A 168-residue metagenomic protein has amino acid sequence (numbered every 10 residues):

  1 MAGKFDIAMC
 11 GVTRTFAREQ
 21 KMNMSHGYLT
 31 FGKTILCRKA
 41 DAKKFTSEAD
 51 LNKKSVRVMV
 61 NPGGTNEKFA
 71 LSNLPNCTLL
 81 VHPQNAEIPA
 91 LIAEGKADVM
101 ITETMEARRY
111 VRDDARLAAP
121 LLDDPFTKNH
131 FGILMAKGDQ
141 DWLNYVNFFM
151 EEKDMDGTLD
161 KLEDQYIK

Functional and structural regions predicted by a protein language model:
M1-A2, L51, L91-A93, I133 (+1 more regions): Hydrophobic residues within well-ordered alpha-helices
M1-D50, A118-F126: Acidic, polar ligand-binding/catalytic clefts
G11-K21, F69-L71, A93-E94, D98-T127: A ligand-binding cleft/hinge motif common to bilobed small-molecule-binding domains
L29-C37, T104, R108-E151, K168: Periplasmic-binding protein-like
A40-S47, L80, G138-N144: Short helix-loop capping/hinge motifs at secondary-structure junctions, enriched in acidic/polar residues
K43, L79-E94, N129: Short helix-initiation/N-cap motifs at beta->coil->alpha
E48-N66, L79: Short loop->beta-strand "edge-of-pocket" segments that line small-molecule binding or catalytic clefts across diverse
T65-L79, L121-L122, M150-K168: Ligand-binding clefts/hinges and TM-proximal coupling segments of bilobed small-molecule sensing domains
